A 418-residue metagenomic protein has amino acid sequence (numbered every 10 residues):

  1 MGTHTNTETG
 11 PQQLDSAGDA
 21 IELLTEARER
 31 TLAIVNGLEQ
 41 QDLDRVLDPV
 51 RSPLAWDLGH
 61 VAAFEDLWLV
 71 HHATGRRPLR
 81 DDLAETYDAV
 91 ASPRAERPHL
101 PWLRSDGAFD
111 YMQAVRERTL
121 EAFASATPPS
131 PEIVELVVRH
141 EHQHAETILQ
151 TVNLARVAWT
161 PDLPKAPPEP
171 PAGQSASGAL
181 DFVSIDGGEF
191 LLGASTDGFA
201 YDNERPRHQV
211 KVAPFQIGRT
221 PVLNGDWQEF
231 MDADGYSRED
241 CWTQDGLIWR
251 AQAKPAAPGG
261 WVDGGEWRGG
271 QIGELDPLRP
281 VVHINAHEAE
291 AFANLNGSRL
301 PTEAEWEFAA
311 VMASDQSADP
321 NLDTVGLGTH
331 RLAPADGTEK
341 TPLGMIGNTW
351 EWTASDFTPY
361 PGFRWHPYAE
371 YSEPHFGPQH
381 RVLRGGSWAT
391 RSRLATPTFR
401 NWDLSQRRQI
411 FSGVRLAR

Functional and structural regions predicted by a protein language model:
G2-S52, W56-D81, E85-R118, P131-E135 (+12 more regions): Disulfide-stabilized, aromatic/cysteine-rich ligand-recognition loop
L38, F123-A126, D234, A313: A general structural signal marking secondary-structure boundaries and capping sites
G75-R77, A124-P129, E169, Q174-S177: Short, glycine- and charge-enriched coil/turn segments that flank and shape catalytic ligand pockets
A122-E132, L154-L163: Inter-helical turn/loop segments and adjacent helix faces that build the functional surface of alpha-helical bundle
V137, E141-Q143, T147, T151-G173 (+3 more regions): Functional-site microenvironments in short loops/helix caps that host divalent-cation chemistry
